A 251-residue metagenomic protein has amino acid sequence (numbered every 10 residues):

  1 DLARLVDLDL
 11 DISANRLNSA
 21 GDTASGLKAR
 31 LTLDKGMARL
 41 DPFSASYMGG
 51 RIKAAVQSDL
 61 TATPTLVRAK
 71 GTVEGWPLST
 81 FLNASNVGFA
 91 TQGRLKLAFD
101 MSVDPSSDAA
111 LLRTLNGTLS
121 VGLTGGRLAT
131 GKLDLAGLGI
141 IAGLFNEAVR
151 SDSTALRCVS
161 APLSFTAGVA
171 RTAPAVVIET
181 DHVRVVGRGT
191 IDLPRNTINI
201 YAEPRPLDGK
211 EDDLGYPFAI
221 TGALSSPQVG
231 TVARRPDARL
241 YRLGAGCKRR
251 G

Functional and structural regions predicted by a protein language model:
L2-Y241, G246: Small-residue helix/turn framework positions
C247-G251: Intrinsic low-complexity, glycine/proline- and repeat-rich, mixed-charge intrinsically disordered regions appended
